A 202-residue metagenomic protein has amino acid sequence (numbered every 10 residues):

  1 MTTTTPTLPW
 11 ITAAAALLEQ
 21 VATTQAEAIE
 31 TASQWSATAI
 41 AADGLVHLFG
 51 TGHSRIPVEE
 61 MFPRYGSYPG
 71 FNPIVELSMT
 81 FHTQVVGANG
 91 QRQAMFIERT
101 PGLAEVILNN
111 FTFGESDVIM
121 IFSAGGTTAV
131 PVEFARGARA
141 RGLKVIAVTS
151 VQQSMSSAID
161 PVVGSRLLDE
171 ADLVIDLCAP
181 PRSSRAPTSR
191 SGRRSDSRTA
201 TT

Functional and structural regions predicted by a protein language model:
M1-T23: Generic N-terminal amphipathic, Lys/Arg-enriched alpha-helix
T4, A26, S33, S197-T201: Amphipathic, non-membrane alpha-helical segments in soluble helical-bundle scaffolds
T24-A42: A short, well-structured juxtamembrane/interface segment
A42-D43, S116: Short glycine-dipeptide loop
L45-G50: Short glycine-rich phosphate-binding loop at a beta-alpha junction
T51-T202: Glycine-rich phosphate-binding loops that contact phosphosugars or nucleotide phosphates
